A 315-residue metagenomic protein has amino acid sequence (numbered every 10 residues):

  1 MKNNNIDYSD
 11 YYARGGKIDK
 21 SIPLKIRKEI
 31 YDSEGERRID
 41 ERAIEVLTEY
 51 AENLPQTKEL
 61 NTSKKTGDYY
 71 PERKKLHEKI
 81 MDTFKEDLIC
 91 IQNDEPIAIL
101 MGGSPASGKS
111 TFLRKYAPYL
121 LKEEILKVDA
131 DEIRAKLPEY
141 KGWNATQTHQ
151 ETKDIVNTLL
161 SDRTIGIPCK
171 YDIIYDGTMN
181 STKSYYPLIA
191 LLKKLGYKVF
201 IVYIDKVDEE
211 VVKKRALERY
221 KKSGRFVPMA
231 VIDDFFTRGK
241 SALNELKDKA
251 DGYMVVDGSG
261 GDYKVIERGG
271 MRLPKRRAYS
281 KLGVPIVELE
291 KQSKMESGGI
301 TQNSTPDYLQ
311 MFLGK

Functional and structural regions predicted by a protein language model:
N5-P96, K249-K315: C-terminal accessory extensions appended to soluble enzyme cores
Y11-Y12, G16-A43, M179-A250, M254-G261: Replace "adjacent to P-loop NTPase cores in ATP/GTP-dependent enzymes" with "adjacent to NTP-binding cores
I99-L100: Short hydrophobic/aromatic beta-strand immediately N-terminal to the Walker A/P-loop
S104-P105: The conserved Walker
G108-K109: Conserved glycine(s) of the Walker
F112: Hydrophobic positions on the alpha1 helix immediately C-terminal to the Walker A/P-loop
K122-L191, L195: Conserved nucleotide-sensing/catalytic segment adjacent to the nucleotide-binding pocket in NTP-handling enzymes
